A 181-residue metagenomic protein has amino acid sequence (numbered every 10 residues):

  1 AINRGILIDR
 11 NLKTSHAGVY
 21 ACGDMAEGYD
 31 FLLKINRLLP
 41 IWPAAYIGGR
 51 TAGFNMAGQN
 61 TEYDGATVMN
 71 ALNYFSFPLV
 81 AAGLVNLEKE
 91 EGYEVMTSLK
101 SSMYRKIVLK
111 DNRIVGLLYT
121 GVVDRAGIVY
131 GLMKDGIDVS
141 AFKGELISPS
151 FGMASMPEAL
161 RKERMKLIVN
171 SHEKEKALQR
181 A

Functional and structural regions predicted by a protein language model:
A1-T51, D138-I147: FAD-site-proximal beta/loop scaffold in flavoenzymes
N3-L12, L84-L87, E163-R164, H172-E175: Short, mixed-charge, low-aromatic patches
M25-G127, K176-A181: Mid-to-C-terminal Rossmann-like scaffold of FAD/NAD(P)H-dependent oxidoreductases
L33-K34, D111, L132-D135, E158: Short, charged/polar low-complexity linear motifs in solvent-exposed/disordered segments
G58-Q59, D135-I137, P149: Short loop/turn hinge sites at secondary-structure boundaries
V123-S140: A short, polar/charged loop-to-alpha-helix boundary motif
V139-A181: Cysteine/selenocysteine-centered motifs that mediate thiol-based redox chemistry or coordinate metal-sulfur cofactors
